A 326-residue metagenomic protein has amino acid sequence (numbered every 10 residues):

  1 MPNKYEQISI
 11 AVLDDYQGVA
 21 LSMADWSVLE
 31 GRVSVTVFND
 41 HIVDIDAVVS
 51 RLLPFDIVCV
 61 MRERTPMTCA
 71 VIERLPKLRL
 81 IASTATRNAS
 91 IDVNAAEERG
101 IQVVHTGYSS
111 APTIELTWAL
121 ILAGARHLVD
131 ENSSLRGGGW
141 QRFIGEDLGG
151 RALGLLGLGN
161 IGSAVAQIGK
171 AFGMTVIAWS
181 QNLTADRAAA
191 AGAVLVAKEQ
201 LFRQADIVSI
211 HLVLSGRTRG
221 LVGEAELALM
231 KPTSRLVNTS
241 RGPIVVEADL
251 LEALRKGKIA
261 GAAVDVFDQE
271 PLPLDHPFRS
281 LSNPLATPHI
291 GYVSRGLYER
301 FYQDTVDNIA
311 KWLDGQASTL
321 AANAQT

Functional and structural regions predicted by a protein language model:
M1-I57, M61-R62, D186: N-terminal glycine-/charge-rich "phosphate-binding" loop or analogous flexible N-terminal tail
P2-Q7, E97, H105-L116, D268-T326: C-terminal helix-to-coil terminal segments
Q7, L78, G149-A152, E224 (+1 more regions): Phosphate-coordination loops involved in phosphoryl transfer and adenosine-cofactor binding
Y16-G18, D40-V43, R62-P66, A85-N88 (+3 more regions): Short beta->alpha connector loops
L53, P66-C69, N182-P277: Rossmann-like adenosine-cofactor binding region
L53-N132, G145-E146: Phosphate/diphosphate ligand-binding glycine-rich loop within oxidoreductases
I57-V60, S83, S209-I210, N238 (+1 more regions): Redox-cofactor binding/interface segments in oxidoreductases and associated redox assembly factors
R99-I101, H105-A152, L156, N160 (+5 more regions): Phosphate-binding beta-alpha-beta segment of Rossmann-like dinucleotide-binding domains, i.e., the NAD(P)
